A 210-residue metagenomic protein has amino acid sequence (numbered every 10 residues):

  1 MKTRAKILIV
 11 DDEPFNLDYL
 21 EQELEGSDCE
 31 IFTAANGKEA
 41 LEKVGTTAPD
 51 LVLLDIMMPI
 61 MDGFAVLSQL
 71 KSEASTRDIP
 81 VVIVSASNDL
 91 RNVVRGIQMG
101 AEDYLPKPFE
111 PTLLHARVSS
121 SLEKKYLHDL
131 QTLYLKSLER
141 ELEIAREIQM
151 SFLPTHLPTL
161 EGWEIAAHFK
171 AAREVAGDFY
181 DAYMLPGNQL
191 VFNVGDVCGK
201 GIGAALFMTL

Functional and structural regions predicted by a protein language model:
K2-K6, E13-F32, E42, T46: Two-component/phosphorelay signaling modules centered on CheY-like receiver
T47-L53: Active-site beta3 strand of CheY-like receiver
M58, L70: Receiver (REC) domain active-site loop signature in two-component systems and cognate sites in sensor histidine kinases
R91, L105-V118: C-terminal output helix
T132-L210: … and, occasionally, acidic/histidine-rich disordered N-termini of signaling adaptors
